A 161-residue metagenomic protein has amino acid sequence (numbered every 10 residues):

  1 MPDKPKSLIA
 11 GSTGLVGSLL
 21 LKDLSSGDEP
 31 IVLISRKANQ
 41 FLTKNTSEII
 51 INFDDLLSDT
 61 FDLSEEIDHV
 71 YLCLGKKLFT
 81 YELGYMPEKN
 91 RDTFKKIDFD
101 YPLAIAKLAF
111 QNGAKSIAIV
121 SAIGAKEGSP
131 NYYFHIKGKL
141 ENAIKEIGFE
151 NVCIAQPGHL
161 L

Functional and structural regions predicted by a protein language model:
P2-G27: N-terminal Rossmann NAD(P)H-binding glycine-rich loop of SDR-like oxidoreductase domains
A10, K95-F99, P130-G138: Short-chain dehydrogenase/reductase
I31, F99-P102, I136-I144: Conserved catalytic Lys-bearing alpha helix of Rossmann-like short-chain dehydrogenase/reductases
L33-Q40: Short, polar loop motifs at secondary-structure junctions
Q40, N45-A104, L108-Q111: NAD(P)H-binding glycine-rich loop region in Rossmannoid oxidoreductase-like domains and their noncatalytic homologs
A118-I136: Catalytic loop of short-chain dehydrogenase/reductase
N142-L161: Conserved beta-loop-beta element that borders a ligand/cofactor-binding pocket
